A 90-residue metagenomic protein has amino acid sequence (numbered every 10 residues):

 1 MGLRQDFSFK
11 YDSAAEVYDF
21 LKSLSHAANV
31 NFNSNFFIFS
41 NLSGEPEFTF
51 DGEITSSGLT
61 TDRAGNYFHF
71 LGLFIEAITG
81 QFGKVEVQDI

Functional and structural regions predicted by a protein language model:
M1-A15: Terminal, regulation- and interaction-focused segments at domain boundaries
E16-H69: Short, intrinsically disordered low-complexity segments
V30-I38, Q81-I90: Short glycine-rich, low-complexity/disordered patches
S57-Q88: Ampiphathic alpha-helical segments that act as solvent-exposed interaction surfaces
